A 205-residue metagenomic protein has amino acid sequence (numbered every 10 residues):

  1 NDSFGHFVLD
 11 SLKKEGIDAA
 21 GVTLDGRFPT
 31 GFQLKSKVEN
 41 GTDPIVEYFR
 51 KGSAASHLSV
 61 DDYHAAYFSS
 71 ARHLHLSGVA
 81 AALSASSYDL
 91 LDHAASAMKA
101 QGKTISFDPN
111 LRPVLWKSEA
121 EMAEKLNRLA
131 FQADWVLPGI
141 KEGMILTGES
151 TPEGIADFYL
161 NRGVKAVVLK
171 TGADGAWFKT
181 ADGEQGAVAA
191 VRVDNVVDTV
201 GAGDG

Functional and structural regions predicted by a protein language model:
N1-G78: Conserved N-terminal subdomain of the carbohydrate kinase-like
K13-D18, A120-I145: Structural recognition of alpha->loop->beta junctions
A19, I105-S106: Hydrophobic beta-strand scaffold residues
K51, V79, N110-V114, K141 (+1 more regions): Active-site beta-loop-alpha junctions enriched in small/polar residues
A80-D89, W116-E119, M144-G148: Glycine/threonine-rich flexible loop motifs
Y88-H93, E119-N127, E149-A156, R192: Charged helix-capping and loop-helix junction motifs
S96-A100, G148-G205: Conserved phosphate-binding/catalytic region of the ribokinase-like
